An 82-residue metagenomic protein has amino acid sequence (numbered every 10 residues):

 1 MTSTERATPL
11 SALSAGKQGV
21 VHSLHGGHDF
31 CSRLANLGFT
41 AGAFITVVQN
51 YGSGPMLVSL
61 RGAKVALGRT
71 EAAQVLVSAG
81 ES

Functional and structural regions predicted by a protein language model:
M1-A12, A72, L76-S82: Extended boundary segments
A15-L76: Amphipathic, hydrophobic secondary-structure cores in small proteins
